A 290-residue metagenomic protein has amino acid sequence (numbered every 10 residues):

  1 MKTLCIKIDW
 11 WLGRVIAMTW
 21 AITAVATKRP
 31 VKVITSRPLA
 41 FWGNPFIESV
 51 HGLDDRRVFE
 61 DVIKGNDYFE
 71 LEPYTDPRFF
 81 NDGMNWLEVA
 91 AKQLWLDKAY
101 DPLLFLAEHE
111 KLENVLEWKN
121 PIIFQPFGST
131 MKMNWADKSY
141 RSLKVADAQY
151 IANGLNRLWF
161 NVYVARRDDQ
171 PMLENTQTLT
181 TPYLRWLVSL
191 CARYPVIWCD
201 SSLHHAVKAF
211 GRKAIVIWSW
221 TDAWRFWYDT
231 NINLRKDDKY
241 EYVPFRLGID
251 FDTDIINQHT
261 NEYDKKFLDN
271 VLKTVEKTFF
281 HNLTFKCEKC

Functional and structural regions predicted by a protein language model:
M1-C290: Catalytic machinery of carbohydrate-active enzymes, primarily nucleotide-sugar-dependent glycosyltransferases
